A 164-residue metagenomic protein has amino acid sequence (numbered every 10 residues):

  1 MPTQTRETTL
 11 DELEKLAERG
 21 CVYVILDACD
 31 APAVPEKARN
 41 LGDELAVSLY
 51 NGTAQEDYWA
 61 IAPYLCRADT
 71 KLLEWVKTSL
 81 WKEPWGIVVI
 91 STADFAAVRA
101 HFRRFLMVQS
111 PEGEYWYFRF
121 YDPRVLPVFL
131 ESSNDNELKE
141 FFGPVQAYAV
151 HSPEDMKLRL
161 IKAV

Functional and structural regions predicted by a protein language model:
M1-F118, P123-V164: Terminal low-complexity "docking" segments
